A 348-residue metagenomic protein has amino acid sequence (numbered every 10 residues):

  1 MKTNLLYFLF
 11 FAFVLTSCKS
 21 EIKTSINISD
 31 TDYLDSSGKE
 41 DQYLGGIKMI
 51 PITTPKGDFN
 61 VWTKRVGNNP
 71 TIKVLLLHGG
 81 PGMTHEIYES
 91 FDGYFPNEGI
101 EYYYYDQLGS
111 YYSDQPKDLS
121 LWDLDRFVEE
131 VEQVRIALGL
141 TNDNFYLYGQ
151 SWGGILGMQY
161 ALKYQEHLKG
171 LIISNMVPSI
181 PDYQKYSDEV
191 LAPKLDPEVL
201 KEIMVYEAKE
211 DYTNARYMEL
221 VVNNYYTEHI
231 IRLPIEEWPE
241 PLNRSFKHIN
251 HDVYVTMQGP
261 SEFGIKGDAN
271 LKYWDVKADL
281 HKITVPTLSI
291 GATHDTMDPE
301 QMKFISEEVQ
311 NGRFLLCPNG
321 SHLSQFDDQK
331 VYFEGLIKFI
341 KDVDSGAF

Functional and structural regions predicted by a protein language model:
K56-Q115: Conserved HGGG/HGGXW glycine-rich cap/lid loop of the alpha/beta-hydrolase fold
Q107-Y148, W152: Active-site loop/oxyanion-hole signature of alpha/beta-hydrolase fold enzymes
D143-Y186: Conserved hydrolase catalytic core segment
L171-Y212: Flexible "cap/lid" loop of the alpha/beta hydrolase fold
K201-A278, V285: Alpha/beta-hydrolase
I283, S289-G291: Short beta-strand/loop motif that positions the catalytic acidic residue of the alpha/beta-hydrolase fold
T296-Q301: Conserved alpha/beta-hydrolase "acid-adjacent" motif
G312-F348: Catalytic active-site module of serine/aspartate enzymes centered on a nucleophile-bearing elbow/loop
